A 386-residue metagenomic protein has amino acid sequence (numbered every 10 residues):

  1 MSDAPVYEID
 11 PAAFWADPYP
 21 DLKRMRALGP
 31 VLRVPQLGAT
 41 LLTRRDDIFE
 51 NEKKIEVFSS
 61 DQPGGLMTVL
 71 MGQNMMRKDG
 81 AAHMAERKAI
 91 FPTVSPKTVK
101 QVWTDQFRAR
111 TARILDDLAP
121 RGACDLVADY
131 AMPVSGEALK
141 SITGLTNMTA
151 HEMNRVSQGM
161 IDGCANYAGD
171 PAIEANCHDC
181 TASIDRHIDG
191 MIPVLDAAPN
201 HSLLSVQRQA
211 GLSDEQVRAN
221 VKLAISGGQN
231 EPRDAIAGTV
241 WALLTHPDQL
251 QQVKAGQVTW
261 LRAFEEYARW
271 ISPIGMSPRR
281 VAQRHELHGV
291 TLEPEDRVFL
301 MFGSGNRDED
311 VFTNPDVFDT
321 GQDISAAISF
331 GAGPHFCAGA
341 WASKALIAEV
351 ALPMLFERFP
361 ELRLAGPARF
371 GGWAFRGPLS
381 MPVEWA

Functional and structural regions predicted by a protein language model:
M1-A386: Cytochrome P450
